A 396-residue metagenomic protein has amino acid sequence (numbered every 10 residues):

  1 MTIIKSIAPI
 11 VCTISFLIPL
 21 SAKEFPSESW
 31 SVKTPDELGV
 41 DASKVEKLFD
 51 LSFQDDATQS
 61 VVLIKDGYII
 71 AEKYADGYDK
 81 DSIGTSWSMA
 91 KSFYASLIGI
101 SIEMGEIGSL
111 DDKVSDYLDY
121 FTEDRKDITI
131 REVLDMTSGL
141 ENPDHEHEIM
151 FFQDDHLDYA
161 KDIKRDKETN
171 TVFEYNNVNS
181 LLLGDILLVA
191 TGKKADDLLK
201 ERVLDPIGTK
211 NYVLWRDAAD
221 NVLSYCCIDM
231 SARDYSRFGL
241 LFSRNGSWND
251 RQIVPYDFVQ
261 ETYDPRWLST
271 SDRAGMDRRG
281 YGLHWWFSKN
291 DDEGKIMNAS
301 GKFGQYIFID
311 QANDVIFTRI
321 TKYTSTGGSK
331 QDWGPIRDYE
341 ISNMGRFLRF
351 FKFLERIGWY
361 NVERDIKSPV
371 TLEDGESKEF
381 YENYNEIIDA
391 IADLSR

Functional and structural regions predicted by a protein language model:
E28, A90, S101-E174: Active-site-proximal loop and beta-strand segments within enzyme catalytic domains
L48-Y78, D314-T318: A short, well-structured edge-of-sheet supersecondary motif
G67, G84-L110, V133, L183-L187 (+1 more regions): Active-site SXXK
M104-S138, T191-C226, M230: Active-site helix/loop module of the DD-peptidase/beta-lactamase fold, centered on the serine-lysine SxxK catalytic
G139-D217, Y225: A small/polar active-site loop signature that marks catalytic segments
N179-I186, C226-S247, Q305-K322: Active-site-proximal alpha-helical segments within enzyme catalytic domains
T209-N211, Q260-I316: Active-site Gly/Thr loop motif
A299-R396: Structured C-terminal helix/loop/strand segments within mature extracytoplasmic catalytic/sensor domains
